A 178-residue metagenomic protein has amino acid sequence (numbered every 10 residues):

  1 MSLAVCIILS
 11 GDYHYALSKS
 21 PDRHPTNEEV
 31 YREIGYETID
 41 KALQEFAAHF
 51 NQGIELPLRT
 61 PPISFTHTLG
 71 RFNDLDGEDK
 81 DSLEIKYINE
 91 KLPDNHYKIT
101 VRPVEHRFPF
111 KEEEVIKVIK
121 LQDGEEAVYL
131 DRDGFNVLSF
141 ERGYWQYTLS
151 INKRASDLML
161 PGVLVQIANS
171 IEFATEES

Functional and structural regions predicted by a protein language model:
M1-S18: Sec-dependent N-terminal signal peptides of Gram-positive bacterial secreted proteins and lipoproteins
A4, A16, A42, A47-A48 (+4 more regions): A sequence-composition feature that detects small, non-aromatic residues
D12, E125-E126, L164: Generic hydrophobic/packing signal
P21-V137, R142-G143: Short, solvent-exposed recognition patches
T148-S178: Surface-exposed amphipathic alpha-helical segments
